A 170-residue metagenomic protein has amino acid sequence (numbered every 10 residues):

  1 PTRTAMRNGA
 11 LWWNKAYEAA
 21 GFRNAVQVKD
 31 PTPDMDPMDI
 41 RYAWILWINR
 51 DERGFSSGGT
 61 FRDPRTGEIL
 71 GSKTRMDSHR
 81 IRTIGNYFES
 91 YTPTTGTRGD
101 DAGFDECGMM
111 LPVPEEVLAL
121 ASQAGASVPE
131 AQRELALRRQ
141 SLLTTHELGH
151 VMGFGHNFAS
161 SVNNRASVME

Functional and structural regions predicted by a protein language model:
R3-V151: Metzincin-family zinc-dependent endopeptidase catalytic domain
P33-D34, A159, R165-A166: Short secondary-structure capping/turn micro-motifs that flank functional sites
L148-N163: Catalytic Zn2+-binding segment of zinc metalloproteases
V168-E170: Post-HExxH zinc-binding segment in Zn-dependent metallohydrolases
